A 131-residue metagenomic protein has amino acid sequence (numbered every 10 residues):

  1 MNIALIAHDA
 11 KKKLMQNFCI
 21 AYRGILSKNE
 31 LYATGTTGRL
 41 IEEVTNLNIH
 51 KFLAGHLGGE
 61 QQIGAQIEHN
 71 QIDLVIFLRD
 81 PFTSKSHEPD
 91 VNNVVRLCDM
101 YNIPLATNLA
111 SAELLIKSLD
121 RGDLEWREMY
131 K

Functional and structural regions predicted by a protein language model:
M1-I3: Extreme N-terminal starter segment of soluble prokaryotic enzymes
M15-G24: Histidine-anchored nucleotide/phosphate-binding helix
K28-T37: Short internal beta-strands
E30, L47-G58, W126-M129: Short hydrophobic/aromatic-enriched beta-strand-loop microsegments
E60-M100: Mid-chain, well-packed structural core segment of small domains
V95-L115: Short, acidic/small-residue loops that bind anionic groups at enzyme active sites
A110-K131: Short, glycine-/small-residue-rich phosphate/pyrophosphate-handling segment
